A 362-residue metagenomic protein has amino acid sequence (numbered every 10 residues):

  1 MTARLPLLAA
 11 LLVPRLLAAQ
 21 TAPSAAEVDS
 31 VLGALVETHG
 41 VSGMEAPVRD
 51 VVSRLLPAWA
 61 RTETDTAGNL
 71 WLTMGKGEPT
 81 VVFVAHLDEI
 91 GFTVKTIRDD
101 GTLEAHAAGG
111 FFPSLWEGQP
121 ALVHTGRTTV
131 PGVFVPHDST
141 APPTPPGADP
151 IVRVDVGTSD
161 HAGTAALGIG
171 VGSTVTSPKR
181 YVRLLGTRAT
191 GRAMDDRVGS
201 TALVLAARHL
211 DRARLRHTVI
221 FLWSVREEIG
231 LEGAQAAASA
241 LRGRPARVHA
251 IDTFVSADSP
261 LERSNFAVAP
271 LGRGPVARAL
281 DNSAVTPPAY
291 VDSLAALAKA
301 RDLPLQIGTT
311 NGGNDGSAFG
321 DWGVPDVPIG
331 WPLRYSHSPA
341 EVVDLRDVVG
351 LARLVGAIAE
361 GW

Functional and structural regions predicted by a protein language model:
M1-L7: Bacterial N-terminal signal peptides that target proteins for export
P14-L16: N-terminal signal peptide c-region/cleavage motif recognized by signal peptidases
A18-W362: N-terminal hydrophobic/helix-forming segments and targeting peptides
